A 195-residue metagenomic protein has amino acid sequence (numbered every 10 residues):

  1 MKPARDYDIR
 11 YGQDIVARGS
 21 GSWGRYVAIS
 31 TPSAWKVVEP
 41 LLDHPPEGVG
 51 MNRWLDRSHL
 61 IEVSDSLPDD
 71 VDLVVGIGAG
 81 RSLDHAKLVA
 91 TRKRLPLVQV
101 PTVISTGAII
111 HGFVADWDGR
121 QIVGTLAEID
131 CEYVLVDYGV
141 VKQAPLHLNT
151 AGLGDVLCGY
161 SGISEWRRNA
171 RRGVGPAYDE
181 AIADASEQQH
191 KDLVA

Functional and structural regions predicted by a protein language model:
M1-L73: ATP/NTP phosphate-donor binding region
I29-S30, G78, P101: Short beta-strand/turn micro-motifs composed of small residues that flank or help shape donor/cofactor-binding pockets
V37-P40, H85-K87, I109-I110, P145: Short glycine-/acidic-enriched loop or helix-start segments at secondary-structure transitions that form or flank
R53-D56, R81, I104: Residue-level detector of flexible, active-site-proximal loop/helix-junction positions within diverse enzyme catalytic
V74-L83: Gly/Ser-rich catalytic serine loop of serine hydrolases
S82-L95: Short Gly/Thr/Asp-enriched flexible loops that form oxyanion-binding sites at enzyme active sites
R92-E187: A glycine/threonine-rich phosphate-anchoring loop and its flanking beta-alpha core in nucleotide/phosphate-binding
Q188-A195: Oxyanion-binding "anion nests"
